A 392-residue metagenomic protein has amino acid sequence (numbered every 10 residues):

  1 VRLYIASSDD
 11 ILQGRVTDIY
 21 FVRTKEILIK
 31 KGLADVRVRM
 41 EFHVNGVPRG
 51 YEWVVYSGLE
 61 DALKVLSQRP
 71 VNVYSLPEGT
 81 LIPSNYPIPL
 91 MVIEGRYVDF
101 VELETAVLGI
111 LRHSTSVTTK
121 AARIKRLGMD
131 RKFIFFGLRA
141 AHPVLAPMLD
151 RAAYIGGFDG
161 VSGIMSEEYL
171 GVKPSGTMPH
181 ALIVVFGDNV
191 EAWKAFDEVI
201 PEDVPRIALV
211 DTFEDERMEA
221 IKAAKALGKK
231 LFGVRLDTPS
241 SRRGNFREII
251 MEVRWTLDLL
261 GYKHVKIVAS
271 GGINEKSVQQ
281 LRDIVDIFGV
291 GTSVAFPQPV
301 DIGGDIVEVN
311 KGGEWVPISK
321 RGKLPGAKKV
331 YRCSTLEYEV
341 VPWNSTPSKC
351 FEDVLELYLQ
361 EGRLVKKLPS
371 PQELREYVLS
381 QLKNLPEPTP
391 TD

Functional and structural regions predicted by a protein language model:
V1-V204, K230, G303-D392: Ordered alpha/beta subdomains of enzyme catalytic regions
T177, A181-Y338: Glycine-rich phosphate/ribose-binding loops and adjacent secondary-structure elements that form binding surfaces
